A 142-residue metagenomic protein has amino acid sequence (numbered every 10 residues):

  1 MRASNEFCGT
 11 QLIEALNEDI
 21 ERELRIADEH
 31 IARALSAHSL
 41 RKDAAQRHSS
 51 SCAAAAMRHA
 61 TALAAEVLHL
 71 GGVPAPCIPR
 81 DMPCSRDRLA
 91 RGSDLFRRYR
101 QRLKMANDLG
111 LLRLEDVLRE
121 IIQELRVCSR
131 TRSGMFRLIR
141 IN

Functional and structural regions predicted by a protein language model:
M1-N142: Iron-associated oxidoreductase/ferritin-like identity signal
